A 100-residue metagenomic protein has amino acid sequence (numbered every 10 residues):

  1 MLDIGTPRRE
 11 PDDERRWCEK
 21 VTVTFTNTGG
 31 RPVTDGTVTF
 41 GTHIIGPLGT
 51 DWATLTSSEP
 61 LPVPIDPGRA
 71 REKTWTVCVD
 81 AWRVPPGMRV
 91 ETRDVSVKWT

Functional and structural regions predicted by a protein language model:
M1-C18: Low-complexity, acidic Ser/Thr/Pro/Gly-rich terminal tails and inter-domain linkers that flank the onset of structured
E10, E59-I65: Beta-strand-rich interaction surfaces with strong enrichment in secreted/lumenal proteins
E19-V21, R71: Hydrophobic core residues within well-ordered beta-strands of beta-rich domains
V23-G30: Asparagine-centered strand-capping/turn motif at beta-strand->loop junctions
R31-L48: Short acidic, flexible loop segments centered on an aromatic residue
P47-P60: Short beta-strand and strand-turn-strand segments in soluble, beta-rich domains
W52-T54, C78-T100: Terminal connector regions
P64-V77: Short Pro-Gly-centered flexible turn/kink motifs
